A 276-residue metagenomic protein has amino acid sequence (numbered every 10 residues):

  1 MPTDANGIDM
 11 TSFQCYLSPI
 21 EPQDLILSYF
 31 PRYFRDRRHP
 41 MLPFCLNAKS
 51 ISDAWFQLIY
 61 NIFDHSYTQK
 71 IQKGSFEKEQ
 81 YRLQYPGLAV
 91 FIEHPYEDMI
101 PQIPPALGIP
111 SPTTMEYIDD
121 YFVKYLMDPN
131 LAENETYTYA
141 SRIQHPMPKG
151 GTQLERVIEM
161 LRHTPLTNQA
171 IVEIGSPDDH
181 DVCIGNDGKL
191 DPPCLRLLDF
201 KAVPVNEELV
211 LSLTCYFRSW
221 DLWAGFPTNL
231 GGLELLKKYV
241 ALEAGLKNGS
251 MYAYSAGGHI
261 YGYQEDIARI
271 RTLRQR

Functional and structural regions predicted by a protein language model:
P2-R276: Terminal, non-catalytic protein-protein interaction segments that mediate quaternary/complex assembly
